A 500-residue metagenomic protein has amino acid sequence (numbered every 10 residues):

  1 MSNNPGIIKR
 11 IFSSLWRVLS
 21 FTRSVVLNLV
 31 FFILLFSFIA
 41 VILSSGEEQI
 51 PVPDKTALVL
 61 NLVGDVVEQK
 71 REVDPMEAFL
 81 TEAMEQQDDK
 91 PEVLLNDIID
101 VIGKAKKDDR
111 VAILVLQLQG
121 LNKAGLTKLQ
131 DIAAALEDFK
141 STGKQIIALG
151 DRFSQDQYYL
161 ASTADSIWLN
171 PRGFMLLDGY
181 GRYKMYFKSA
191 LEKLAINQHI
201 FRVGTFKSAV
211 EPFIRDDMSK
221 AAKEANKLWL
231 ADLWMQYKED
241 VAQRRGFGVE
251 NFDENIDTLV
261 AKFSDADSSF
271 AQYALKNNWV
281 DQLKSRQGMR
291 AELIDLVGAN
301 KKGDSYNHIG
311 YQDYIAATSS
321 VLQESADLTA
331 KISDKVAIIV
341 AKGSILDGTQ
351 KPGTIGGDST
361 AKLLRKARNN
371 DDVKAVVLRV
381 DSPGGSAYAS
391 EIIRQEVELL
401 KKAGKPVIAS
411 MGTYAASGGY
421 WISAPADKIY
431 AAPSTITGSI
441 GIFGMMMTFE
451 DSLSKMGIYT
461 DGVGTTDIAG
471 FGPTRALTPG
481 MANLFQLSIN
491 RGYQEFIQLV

Functional and structural regions predicted by a protein language model:
S2-F263, I294-K405, Y414-V500: Small-residue-centered hinge/linker elements
D267-S269: Extended, domain-scale alpha-helical bundle/helix-rich regions
V280-K301: Conserved glycine-bearing catalytic or ligand-binding loops at nucleotide- and phosphate-handling centers of large
A409-S410: RNase H-like polynucleotidyl transferase catalytic core
